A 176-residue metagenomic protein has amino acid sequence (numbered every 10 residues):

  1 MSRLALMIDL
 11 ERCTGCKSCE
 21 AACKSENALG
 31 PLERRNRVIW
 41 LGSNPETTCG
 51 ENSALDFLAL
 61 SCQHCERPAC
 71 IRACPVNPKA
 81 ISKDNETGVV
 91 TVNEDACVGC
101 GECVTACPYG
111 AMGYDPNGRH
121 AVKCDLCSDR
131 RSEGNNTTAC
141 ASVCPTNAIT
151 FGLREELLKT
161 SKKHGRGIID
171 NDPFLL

Functional and structural regions predicted by a protein language model:
M1-L176: Non-ligating segments of multi-cofactor redox enzymes
